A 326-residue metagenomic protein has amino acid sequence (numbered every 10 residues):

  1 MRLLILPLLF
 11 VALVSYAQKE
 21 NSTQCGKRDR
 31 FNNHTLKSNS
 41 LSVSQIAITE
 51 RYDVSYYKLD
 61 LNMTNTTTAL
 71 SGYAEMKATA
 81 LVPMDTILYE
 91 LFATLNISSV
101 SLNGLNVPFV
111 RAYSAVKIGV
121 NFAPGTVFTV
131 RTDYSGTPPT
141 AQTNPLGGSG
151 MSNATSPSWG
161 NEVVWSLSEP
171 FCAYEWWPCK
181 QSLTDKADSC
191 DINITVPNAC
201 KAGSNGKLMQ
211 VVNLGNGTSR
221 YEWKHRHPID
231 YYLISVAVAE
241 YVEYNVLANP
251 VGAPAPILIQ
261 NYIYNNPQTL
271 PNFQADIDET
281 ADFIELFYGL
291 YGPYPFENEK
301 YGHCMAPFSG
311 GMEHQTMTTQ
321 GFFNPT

Functional and structural regions predicted by a protein language model:
R2-L3, Y16-E297: Acidic/His-enriched low-complexity segments
L9-A17: Hydrophobic h-region of N-terminal signal peptides that target proteins for export in Gram-negative bacteria
F273-A275, Y294-P295, M305-P325: Catalytic zinc-binding patch centered on the HExxH motif and its immediate surroundings that defines zinc-dependent
